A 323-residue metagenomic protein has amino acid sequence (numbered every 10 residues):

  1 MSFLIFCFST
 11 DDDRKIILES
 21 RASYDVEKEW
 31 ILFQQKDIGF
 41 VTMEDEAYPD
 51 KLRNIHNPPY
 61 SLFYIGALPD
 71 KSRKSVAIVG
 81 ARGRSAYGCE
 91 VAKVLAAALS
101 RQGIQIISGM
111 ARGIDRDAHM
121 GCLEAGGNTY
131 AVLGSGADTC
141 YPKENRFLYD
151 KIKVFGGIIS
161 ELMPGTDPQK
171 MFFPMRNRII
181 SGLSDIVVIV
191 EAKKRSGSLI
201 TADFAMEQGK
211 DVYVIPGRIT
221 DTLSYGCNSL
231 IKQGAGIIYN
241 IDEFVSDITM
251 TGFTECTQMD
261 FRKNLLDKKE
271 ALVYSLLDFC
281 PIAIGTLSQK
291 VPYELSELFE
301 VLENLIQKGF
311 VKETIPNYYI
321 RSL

Functional and structural regions predicted by a protein language model:
M1-N57: N-terminal positively charged helical leader segments and presequences
F40-L323: Glycine-biased, small-residue-rich flexible motifs in mid-sequence functional cores and linkers
